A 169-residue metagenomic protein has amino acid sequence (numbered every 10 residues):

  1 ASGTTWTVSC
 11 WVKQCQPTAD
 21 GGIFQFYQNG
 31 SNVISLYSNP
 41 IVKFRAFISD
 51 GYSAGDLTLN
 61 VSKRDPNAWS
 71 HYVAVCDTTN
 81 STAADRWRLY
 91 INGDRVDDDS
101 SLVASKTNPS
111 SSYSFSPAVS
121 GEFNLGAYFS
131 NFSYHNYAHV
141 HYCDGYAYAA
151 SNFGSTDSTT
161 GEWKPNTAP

Functional and structural regions predicted by a protein language model:
A1-A46, N80-A83, Y146-S151: Extracellular glycan-recognition modules
A1-T4, I41-A46, D50-A54, V119-L125: Low-complexity, glycine/proline/serine-rich flexible segments
A1-W6, G55-R64, A127-N131, W163-P169: Short surface loop/edge beta-strand patches of beta-sandwich-type extracellular domains that form ligand-contact sites
V8-Q16, Y72-A74, L125, Y137-Y142: Short hydrophobic/aromatic patches on beta-strands that form ligand-binding or substrate-lining surfaces
C10, N67-T78, L89: Short tryptophan-centered beta-strand motifs in secreted/extracellular beta-sheet-rich domains of glycan-recognition
F47-H71: Short, aromatic/His-centered strand-loop micro-motif at the edge of beta-sheets
S49, S112-Y137: Extracellular glycan-interaction patches encoded by glycine-rich segments
S81-A83, R88, D97-T107, N136-P169: Extended recognition patches within non-cytosolic domains
